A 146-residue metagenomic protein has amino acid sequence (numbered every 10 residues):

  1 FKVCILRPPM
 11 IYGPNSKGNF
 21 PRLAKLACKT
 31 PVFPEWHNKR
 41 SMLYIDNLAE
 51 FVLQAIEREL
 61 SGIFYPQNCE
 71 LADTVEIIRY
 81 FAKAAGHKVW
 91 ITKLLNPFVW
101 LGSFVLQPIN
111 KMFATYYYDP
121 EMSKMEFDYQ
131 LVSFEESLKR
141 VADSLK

Functional and structural regions predicted by a protein language model:
F1-P14: Conserved beta-loop-beta element that borders a ligand/cofactor-binding pocket
V3-I5, V32, Y65: Conserved active-site beta-strand element of glycosyltransferases/polysaccharide synthases
C4, S41, E70, T92 (+1 more regions): Residues that recognize and position ribonucleotide moieties
P14-R22: Short beta-loop-alpha junction of Rossmann-like oxidoreductase domains
K25-L43, N47, F51: A conserved pocket-lining segment of Rossmann-fold NAD(P)-dependent short-chain dehydrogenase/reductase
R40-L43, A72, Y129-V132: Residue-level signal for the nucleotide or nucleotide-sugar donor/cofactor binding architecture
A55-P108, V132-K146: Mid/C-terminal beta-alpha module of Rossmann-like enzyme folds, strongest in SDR-family dehydrogenases/epimerases
W100-E126: Mobile cap/lid helix-loop segments that border enzyme active or cofactor-binding sites and regulate substrate access
